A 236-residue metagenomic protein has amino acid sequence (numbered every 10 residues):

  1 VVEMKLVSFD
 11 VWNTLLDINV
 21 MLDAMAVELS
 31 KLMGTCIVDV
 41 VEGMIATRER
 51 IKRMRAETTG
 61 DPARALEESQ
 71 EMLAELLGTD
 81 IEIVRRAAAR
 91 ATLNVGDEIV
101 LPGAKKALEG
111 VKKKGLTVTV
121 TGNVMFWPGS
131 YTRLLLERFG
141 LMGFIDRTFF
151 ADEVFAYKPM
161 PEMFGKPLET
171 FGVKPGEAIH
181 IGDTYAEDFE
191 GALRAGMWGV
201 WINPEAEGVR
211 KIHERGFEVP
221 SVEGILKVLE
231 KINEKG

Functional and structural regions predicted by a protein language model:
V1-V7, N19-V20, T35-V38, I81 (+4 more regions): Asp-based, Mg2+/Mn2+-dependent phosphohydrolase catalytic module
V2-K114, S130: N-terminal helical cap/lid subdomain that shapes the substrate entry/recognition surface in HAD-like hydrolases
